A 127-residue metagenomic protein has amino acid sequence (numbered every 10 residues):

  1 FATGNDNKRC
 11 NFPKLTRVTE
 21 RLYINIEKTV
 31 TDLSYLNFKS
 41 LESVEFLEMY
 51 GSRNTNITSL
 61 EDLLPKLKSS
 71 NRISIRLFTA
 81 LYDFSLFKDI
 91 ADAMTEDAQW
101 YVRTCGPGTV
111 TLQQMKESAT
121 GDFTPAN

Functional and structural regions predicted by a protein language model:
F1-P13, R17-A126: Concave beta-strand-loop units of leucine-rich repeat
